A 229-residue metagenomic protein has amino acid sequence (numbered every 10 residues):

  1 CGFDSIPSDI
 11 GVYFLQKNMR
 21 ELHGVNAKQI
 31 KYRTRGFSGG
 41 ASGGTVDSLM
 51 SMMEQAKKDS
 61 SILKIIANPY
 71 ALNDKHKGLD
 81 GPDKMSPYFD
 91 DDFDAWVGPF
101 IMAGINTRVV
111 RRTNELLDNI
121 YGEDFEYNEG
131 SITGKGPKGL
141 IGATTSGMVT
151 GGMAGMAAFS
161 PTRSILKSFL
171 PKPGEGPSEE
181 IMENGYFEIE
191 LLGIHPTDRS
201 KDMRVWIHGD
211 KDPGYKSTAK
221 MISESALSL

Functional and structural regions predicted by a protein language model:
C1-H23: A contiguous active-site-proximal alpha/beta segment in oxidoreductase catalytic domains
L15-L229: C-terminal catalytic/substrate-binding lobe primarily of soluble NAD(P)-dependent oxidoreductases
